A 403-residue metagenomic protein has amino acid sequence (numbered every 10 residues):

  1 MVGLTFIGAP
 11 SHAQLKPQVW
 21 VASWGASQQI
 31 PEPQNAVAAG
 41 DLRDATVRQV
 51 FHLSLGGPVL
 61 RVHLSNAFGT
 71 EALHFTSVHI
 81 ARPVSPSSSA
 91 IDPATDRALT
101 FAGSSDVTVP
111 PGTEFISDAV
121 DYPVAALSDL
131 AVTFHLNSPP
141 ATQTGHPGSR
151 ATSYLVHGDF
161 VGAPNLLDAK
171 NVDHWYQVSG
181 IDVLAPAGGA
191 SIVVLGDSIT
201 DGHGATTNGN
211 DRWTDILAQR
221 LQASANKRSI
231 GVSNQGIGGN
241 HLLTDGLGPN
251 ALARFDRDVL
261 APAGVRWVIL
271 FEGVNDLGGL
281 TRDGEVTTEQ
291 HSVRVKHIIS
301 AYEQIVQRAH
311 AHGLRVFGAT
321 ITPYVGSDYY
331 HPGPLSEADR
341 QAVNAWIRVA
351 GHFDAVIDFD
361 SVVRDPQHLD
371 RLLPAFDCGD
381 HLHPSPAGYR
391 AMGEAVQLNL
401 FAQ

Functional and structural regions predicted by a protein language model:
G3-L195, A205-N208, N226, F401-Q403: N-terminal secretory targeting modules
R61, S191-G196, T200, I230-G236 (+4 more regions): Structural recognition of the beta-strand scaffold that forms the well-ordered cores of secreted hydrolase catalytic
F68, S138-P139, S198-G202, I237-L242 (+4 more regions): Solvent-exposed loop/turn segments at secondary-structure junctions within structured extracellular/periplasmic domains
Y176, T214-L221, L247-A263, S300-Q304: Alpha-helical scaffolding within the catalytic cores of extracellular/periplasmic polymer-degrading hydrolases
G202-D215: Glycine- and acidic-residue-enriched helix-capping/strand-helix junction motifs
A205, I237-K296: Oxyanion-hole/transition-state-stabilizing segment in secreted/luminal serine hydrolases and related acyltransferases
A218-I230: Signal peptide-proximal N-terminal region of secreted/periplasmic/extracellular or secretory-lumen proteins
L252, G278-L280, I321-Q403: Catalytic His-Asp segment of secreted/periplasmic serine-dependent ester chemistry enzymes
